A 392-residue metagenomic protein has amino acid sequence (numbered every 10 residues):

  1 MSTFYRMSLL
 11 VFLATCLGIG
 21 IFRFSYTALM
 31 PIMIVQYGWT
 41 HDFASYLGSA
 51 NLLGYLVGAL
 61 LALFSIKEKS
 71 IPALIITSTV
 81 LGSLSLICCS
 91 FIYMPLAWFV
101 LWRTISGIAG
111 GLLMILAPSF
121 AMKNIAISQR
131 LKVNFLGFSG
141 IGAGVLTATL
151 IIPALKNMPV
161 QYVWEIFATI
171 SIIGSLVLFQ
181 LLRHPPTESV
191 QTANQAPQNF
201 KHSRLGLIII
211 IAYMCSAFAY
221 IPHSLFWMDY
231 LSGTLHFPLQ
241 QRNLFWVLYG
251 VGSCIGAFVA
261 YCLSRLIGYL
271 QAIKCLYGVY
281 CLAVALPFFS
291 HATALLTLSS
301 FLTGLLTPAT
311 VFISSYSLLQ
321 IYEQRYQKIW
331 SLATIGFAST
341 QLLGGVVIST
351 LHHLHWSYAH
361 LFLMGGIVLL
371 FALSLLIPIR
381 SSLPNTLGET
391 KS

Functional and structural regions predicted by a protein language model:
Y26-T27, L205-V247: Extracytoplasmic gate region of multi-pass secondary transporters
G58-I71, G256-G268, H352-H353: Helix-to-loop junctions at the C-terminal end of transmembrane segments in multipass secondary transporters
G58-P95: Conserved MFS/SLC helix-loop-helix module at the cytosolic interface between two early adjacent transmembrane helices
W98, I127-R183: Helix-loop-helix hairpin linking two adjacent transmembrane segments in secondary transporters
W102-S139: Cytoplasmic helix-loop-helix junction between adjacent transmembrane helices in 12-TM secondary transporters
V163-Q180, H360-P378: Symmetry-related core transmembrane helices of the 12-TM Major Facilitator Superfamily/SLC fold
L270-S314: C-terminal transmembrane helical hairpin of 12-TM major facilitator-type secondary transporters
Y322-W356: A late C-terminal transmembrane helix in Major Facilitator Superfamily
